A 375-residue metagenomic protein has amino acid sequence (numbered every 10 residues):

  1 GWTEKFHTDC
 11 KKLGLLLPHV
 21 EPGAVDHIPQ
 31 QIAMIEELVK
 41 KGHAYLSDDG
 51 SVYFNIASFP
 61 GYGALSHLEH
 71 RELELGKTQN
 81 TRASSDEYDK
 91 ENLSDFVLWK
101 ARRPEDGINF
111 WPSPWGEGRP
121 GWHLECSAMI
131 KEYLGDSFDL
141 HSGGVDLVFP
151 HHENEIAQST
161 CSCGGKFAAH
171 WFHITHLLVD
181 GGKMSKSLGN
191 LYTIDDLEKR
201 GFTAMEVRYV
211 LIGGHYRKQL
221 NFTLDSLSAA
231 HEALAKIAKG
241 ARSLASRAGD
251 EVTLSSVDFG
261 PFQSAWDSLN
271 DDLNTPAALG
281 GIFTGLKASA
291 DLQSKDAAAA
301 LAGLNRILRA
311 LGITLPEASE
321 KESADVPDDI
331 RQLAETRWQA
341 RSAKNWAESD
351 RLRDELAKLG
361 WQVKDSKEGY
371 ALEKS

Functional and structural regions predicted by a protein language model:
G1-L16, M34, D365-L372: N-terminal, positively charged nucleic-acid-binding surface of large information/translation enzymes
K5-T8, P29-A245: Alpha-helical recognition segments enriched in aromatics with Gly/Pro capping that present substrate-recognition
L17-V20, Q219-N221: Short, polar/flexible loop-turn hinges at active-site or ligand-entry regions and domain interfaces
P18-H19, S47, D350: Short, hydrophobic secondary-structure boundary micro-motifs
V20-D26: Acidic carboxylate-rich catalytic motifs and surrounding loops in phosphoryl-/glycosyl-chemistry enzymes
D26, G121-E125, L273-G280: Aromatic- and histidine-enriched alpha-helix N-cap/loop-to-helix transition segments that scaffold the rims
K183-S185, L191-S375: Structural preference for alpha-helix termini/caps and helix-kink/transition segments
